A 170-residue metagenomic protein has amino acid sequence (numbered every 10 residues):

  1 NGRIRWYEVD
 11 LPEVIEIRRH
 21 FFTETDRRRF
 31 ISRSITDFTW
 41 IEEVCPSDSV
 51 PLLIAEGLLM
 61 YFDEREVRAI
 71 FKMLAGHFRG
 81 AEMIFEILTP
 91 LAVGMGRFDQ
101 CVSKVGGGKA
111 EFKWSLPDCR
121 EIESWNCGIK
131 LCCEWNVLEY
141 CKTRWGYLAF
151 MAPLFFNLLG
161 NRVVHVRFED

Functional and structural regions predicted by a protein language model:
N1-D170: Alpha-helical subdomain
